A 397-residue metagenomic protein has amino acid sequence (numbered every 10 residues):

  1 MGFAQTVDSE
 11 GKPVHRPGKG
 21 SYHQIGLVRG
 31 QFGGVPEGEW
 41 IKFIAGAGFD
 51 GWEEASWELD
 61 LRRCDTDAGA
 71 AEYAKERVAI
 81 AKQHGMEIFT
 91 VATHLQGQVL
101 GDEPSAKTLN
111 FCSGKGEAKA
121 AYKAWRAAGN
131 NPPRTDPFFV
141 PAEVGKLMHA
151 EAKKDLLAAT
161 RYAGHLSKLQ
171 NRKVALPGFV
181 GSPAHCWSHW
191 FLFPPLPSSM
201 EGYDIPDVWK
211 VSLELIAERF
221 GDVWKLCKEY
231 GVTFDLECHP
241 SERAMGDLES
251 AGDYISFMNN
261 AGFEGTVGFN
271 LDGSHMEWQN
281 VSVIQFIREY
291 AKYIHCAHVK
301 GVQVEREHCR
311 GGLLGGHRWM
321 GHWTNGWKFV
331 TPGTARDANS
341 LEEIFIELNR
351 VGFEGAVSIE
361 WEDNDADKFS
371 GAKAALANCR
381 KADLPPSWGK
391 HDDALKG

Functional and structural regions predicted by a protein language model:
F3-P17, E39, K82-E87, V99-F269 (+3 more regions): Active-site acidic/histidine proton-transfer and metal-coordination neighborhood in alpha/beta enzyme cores
G11-P36: Boundary/entry segment of secreted carbohydrate-active catalytic domains
V28-F32, A55-W57, T93-Q96, G181-S182 (+4 more regions): Active-site beta-loop-alpha junctions enriched in small/polar residues
G33-I41, L61-R63, D67, L213 (+4 more regions): Gly/Pro-rich active-site loop or hairpin
E37-L59: Catalytic domains of carbohydrate-active enzymes, especially glycoside hydrolases
I44, W52, A81, V91 (+7 more regions): Conserved, mostly hydrophobic/aromatic
E53-V78, G181, H185-S188: Glycine-rich, proline-tolerant flexible connector loops at the mouths of alpha/beta enzymes
K368-G389: C-terminal helical cap(s) of enzyme catalytic domains, especially alpha/beta-barrels
